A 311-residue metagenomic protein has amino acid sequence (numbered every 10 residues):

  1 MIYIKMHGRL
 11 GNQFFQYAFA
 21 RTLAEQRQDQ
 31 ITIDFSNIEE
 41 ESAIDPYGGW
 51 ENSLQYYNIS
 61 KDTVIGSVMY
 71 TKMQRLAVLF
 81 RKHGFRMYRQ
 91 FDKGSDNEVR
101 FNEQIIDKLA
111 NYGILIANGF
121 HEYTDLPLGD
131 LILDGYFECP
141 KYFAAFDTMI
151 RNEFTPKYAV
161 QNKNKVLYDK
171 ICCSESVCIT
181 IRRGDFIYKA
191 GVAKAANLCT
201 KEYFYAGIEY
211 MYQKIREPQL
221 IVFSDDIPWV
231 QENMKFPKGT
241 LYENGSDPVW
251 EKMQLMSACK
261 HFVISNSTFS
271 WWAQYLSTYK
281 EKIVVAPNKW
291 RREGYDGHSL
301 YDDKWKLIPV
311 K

Functional and structural regions predicted by a protein language model:
M1-Y3: Extreme N-terminal starter segment of soluble prokaryotic enzymes
K5-F15: A short, glycine/small-residue-rich beta-strand->loop->alpha-helix junction that serves as a flexible
L10, Y205, E209-G294: Donor-binding and catalytic core of enzymes assembling or modifying cell-surface/extracellular glycoconjugates
F15-E25, F204-Y212: Histidine-anchored nucleotide/phosphate-binding helix
D29-E41: A short beta-strand-loop structural module common to alpha/beta enzyme folds
A43-N58, V230-K238, D296-Y301: Short, aromatic/basic amphipathic alpha-helical patches
Y47-Y210, K214-I215: Secretory-pathway luminal glycosyltransferase catalytic domains
R292-K311: Leloir-type glycosyltransferase catalytic cores
